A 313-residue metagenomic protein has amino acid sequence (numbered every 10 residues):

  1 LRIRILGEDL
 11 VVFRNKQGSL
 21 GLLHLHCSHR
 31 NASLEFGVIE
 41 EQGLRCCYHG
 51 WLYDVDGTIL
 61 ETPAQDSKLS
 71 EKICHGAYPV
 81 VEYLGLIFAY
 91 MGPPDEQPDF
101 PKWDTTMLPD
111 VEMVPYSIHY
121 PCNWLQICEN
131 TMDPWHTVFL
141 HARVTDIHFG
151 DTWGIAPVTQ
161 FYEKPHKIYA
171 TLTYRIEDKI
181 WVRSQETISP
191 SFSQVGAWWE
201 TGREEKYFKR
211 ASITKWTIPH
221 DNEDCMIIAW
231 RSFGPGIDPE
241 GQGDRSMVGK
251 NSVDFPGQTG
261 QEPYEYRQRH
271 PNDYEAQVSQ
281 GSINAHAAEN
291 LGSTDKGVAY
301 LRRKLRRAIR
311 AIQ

Functional and structural regions predicted by a protein language model:
L1-M113: Rieske [2Fe-2S] iron-sulfur-binding domain
S19, F88, P94-Q313: C-terminal catalytic domain of Rieske-type non-heme iron oxygenases
